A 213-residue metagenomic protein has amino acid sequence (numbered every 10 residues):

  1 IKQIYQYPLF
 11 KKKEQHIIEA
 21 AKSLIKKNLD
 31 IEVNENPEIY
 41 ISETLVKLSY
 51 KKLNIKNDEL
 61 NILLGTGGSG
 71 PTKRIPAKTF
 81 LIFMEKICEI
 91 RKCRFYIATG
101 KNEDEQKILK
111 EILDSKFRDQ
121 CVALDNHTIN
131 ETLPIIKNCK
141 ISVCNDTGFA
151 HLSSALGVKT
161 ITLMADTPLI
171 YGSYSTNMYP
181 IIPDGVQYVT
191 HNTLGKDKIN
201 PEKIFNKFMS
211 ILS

Functional and structural regions predicted by a protein language model:
I1-S213: Catalytic machinery of carbohydrate-active enzymes, primarily nucleotide-sugar-dependent glycosyltransferases
